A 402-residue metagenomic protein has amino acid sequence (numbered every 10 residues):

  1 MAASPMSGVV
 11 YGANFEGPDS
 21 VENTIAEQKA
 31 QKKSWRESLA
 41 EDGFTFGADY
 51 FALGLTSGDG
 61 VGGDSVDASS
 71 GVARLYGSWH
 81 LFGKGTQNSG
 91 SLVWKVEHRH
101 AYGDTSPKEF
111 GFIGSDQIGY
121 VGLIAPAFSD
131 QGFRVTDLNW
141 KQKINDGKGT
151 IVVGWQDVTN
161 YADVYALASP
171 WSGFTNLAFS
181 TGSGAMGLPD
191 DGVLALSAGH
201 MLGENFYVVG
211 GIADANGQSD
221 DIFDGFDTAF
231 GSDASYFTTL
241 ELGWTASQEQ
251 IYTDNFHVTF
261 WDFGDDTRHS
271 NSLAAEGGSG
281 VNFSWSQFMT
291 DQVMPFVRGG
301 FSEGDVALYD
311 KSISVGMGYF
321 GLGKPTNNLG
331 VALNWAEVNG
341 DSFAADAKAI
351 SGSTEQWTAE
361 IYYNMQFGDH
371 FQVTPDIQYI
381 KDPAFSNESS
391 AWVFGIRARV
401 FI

Functional and structural regions predicted by a protein language model:
M1-S57, G62-D64, H80-T86: N-terminal periplasmic/intermembrane-space "pro-region" immediately following the signal or transit peptide
K29-F46, S78-L92, T105, N145-K148 (+5 more regions): Short loop/turn motifs that connect adjacent beta-strands in outer-membrane beta-barrel proteins
E37, W79-G83, Q142-I144, W155 (+8 more regions): Residue-level signature of outer-membrane beta-barrel architecture
F51-L55, E97-R99, Q156-V158, A213-A215 (+6 more regions): Outer-membrane beta-barrel pore domains and translocons
G63-S69, A127-D130, M186-L188, T228-A234 (+4 more regions): Replace "Gram-negative outer membrane beta-barrel proteins" with "bacterial and organellar outer membrane beta-barrel
V66, S70-G217, A307-A344: Outer membrane beta-barrel
L240, W244-H269, A274-A345, I361: Detector for outer-membrane/organellar transmembrane beta-barrel domains, recognizing the amphipathic beta-strand
S390-I402: Outer-membrane beta-barrel "beta-signal"
